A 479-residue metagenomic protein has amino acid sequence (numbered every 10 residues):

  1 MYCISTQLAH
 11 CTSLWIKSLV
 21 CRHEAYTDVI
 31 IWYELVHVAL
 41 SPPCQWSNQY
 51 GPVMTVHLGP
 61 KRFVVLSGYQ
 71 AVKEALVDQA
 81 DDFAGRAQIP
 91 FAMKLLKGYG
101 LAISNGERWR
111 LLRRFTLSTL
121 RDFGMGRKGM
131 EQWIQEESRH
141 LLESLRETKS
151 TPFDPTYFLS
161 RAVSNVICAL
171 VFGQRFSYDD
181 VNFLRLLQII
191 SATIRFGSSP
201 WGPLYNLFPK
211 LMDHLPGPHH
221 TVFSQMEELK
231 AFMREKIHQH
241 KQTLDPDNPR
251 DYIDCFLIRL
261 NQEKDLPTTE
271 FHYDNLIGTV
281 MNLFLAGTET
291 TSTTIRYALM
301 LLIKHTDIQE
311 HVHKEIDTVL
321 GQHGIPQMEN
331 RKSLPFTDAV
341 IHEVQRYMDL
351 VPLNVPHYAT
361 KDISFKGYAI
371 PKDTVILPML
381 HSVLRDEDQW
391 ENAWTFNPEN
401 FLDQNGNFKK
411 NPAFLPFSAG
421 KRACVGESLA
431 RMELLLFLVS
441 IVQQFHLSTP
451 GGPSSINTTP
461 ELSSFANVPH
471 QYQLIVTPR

Functional and structural regions predicted by a protein language model:
Y2-E34, L40-W133, D154-P155, L159-V166 (+2 more regions): Cytochrome P450 substrate-recognition site 1
W15-C21, W32-G51, E228-A231, P326-G367 (+2 more regions): Conserved cytochrome P450 K-helix E-x-x-R motif and the immediately C-terminal K′/meander segment
H57-V64, G124-E136, R146-A169, S177-R185 (+5 more regions): Cytochrome P450
R121-M125, S150, P200, S224-I295 (+6 more regions): Conserved cytochrome P450 catalytic core segment spanning the I/J/K helices
V163, I167, F172, Q225 (+9 more regions): Central I-helix of cytochrome P450 enzymes
T306-I308, E427-P469: Cytochrome P450 heme-binding "Cys pocket" and the immediately downstream C-terminal segment
P378-G406: Conserved cytochrome P450 K-helix/beta-meander segment immediately N-terminal to the heme-binding cysteine loop
Q404-L434, P460-E461: Cytochrome P450 heme-thiolate "Cys pocket" and heme-binding signature region
